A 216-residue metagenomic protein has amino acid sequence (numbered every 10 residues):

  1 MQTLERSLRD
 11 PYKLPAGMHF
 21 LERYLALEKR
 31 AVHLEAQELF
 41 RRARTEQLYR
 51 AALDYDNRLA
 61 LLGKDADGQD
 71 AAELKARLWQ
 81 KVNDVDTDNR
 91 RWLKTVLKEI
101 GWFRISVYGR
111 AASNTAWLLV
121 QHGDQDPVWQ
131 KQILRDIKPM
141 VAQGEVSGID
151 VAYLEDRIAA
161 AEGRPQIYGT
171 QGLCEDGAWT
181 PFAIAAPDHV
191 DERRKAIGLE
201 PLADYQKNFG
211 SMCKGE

Functional and structural regions predicted by a protein language model:
M1-V107: Preference for long, solvent-exposed alpha-helical segments and helix-linker "stalks"
E5, L21, R90, K94-L97 (+4 more regions): Extracytoplasmic/secreted envelope proteins and their assembly/folding machinery, especially bacterial periplasmic
K13, D126-Q130, L202, G215: Secretory-pathway/luminal and periplasmic proteins that interact with or process carbohydrate-rich
K75-N83, L118-Q125, A178-T180: Second-shell loop/turn segments in exported
K81-D88, A111, Q125-W129, F182-A186: Extracytoplasmic/periplasmic, Sec-exported soluble proteins
K94-A161, P165: Mature extracellular/secreted ectodomains of secretory-pathway proteins
G148-D188, E192: C-terminal helix-loop subdomains that flank or include functional centers
G169, P181-E216: A cross-kingdom marker for long, charged
